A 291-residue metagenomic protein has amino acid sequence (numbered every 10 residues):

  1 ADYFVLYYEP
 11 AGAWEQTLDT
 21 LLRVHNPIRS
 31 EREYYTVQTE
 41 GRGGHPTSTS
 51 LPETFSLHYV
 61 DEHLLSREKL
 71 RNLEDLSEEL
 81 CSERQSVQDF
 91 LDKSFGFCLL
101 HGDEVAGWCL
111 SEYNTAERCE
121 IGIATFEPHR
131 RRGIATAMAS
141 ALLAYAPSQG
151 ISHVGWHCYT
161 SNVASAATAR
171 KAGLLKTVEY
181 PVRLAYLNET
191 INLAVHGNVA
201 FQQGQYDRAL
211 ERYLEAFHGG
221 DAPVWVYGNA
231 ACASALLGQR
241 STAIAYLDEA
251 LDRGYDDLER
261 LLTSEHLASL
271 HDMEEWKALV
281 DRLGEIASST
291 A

Functional and structural regions predicted by a protein language model:
A1-N72, R183: Acyl-donor-binding surface of acyltransferase catalytic domains
D2-G12, A146-C158: Conserved GNAT acetyl-CoA-binding A-motif
Q16-H25, T136, T160-V178: Conserved active-site alpha-helix within GNAT-family acetyltransferase domains
S82-F126: A conserved beta-strand-loop-helix scaffold within acyl/acetyltransferase catalytic domains
I121, R131-S148, A167, K171: Conserved acetyl-CoA-binding loop-helix of GNAT-fold acetyltransferases
